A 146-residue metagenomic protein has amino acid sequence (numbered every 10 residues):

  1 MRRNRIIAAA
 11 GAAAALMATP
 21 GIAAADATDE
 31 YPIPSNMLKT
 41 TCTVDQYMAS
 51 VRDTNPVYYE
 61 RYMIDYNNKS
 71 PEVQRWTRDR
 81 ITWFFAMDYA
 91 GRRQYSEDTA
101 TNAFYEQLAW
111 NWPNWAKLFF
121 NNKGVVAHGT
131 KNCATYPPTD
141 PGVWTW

Functional and structural regions predicted by a protein language model:
M1-A12, I22-A24: N-terminal export and membrane-targeting signals
R3, S70-P71: Intrinsically disordered, low-complexity segments enriched in polar/charged residues with Gly/Pro, especially when
A8, P34, I64-N67, R75-D79: A near-ubiquitous, low-amplitude feature marking generic local secondary-structure context
L16-S70: Immediate post-signal-peptide N-terminus of mature secreted/exported proteins
Q74-W146: Extracytosolic low-complexity repeat regions of secreted or lipid-anchored proteins
